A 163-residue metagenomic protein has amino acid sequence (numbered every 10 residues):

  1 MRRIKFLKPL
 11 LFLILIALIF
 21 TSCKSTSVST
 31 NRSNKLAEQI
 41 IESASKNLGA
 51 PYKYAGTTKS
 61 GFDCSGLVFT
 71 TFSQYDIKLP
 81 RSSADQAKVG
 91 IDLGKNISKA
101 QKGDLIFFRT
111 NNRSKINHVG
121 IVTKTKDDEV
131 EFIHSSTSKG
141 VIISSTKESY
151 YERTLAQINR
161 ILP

Functional and structural regions predicted by a protein language model:
R2-L11: Bacterial N-terminal signal peptides that target proteins for export
L18-S22: C-terminal motif of bacterial Sec signal peptides marking the signal peptidase cleavage site
K24-R32, L93-N96, V119-P163: Aromatic- and glycine-rich peptidoglycan recognition patches
T26-Y54: Post-signal peptide N-terminal segment of mature Sec-exported envelope proteins
A37-I41, S45, S65-F69, A100 (+1 more regions): Extracytoplasmic/secreted envelope proteins and their assembly/folding machinery, especially bacterial periplasmic
P51-K102: Catalytic cysteine-centered active-site loop
R113-V119: Short, Lys/Arg- and Gly-enriched loop/turn segments at beta-strand edges
